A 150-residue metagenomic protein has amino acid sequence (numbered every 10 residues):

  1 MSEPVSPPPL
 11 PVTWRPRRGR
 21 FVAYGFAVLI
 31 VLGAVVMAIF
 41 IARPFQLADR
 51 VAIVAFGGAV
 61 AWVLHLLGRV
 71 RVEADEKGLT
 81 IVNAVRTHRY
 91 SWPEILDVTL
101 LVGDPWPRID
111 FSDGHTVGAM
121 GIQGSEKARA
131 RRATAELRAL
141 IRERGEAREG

Functional and structural regions predicted by a protein language model:
M1-P44: N-terminal membrane-targeting/pre-transmembrane regions
L10, G68-V70, P105: Residue-level signal for beta-strand positions within conserved beta-sheet cores that form or flank
A23, Q46-D49, R69, A128: Residues at secondary-structure transition points
G25-V36, V51-L66: Single-pass alpha-helical transmembrane signal-anchor segments
F56-W92: Conserved beta-hairpin
R71-R86, L100, F111-D113, A133-R138: Acidic/histidine-enriched, beta-strand-rich ligand/metal-binding domains
H88-G124: Acidic, Ser/Thr-rich low-complexity segments on the non-lumenal side of membrane proteins
H115-G150: A membrane-cytosol interface segment of integral membrane proteins
